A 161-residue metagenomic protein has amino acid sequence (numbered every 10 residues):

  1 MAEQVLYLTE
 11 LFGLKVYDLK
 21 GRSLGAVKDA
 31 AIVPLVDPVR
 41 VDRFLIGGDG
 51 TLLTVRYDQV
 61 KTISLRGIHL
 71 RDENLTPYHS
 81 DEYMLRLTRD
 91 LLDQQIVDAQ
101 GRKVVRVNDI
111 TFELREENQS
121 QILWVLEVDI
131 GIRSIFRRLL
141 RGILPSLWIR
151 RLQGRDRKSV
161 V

Functional and structural regions predicted by a protein language model:
M1-V161: Peripheral interaction segments used for macromolecular assembly
